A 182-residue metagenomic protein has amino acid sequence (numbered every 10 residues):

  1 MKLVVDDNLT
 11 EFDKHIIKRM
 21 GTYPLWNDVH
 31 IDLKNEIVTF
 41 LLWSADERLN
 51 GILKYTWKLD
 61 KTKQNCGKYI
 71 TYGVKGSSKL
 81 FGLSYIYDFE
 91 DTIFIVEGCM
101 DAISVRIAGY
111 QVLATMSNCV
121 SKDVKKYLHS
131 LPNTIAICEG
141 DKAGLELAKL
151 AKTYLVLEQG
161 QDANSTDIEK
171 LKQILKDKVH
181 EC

Functional and structural regions predicted by a protein language model:
M1-D46, N50, Y85-D88, K170-C182: TOPRIM metal-binding catalytic domain and adjacent DNA-binding surface shared by DnaG-type primases
V5, F94-I95: Charged, low-complexity surface patches
N27-I31, W57-L59, G73: Assembly/interface hotspot detector across virion components, adhesins/toxins, and nucleic-acid enzymes
N35-F40, F81, T92-I93, A102: Short glycine-rich loop/turn motifs
L41-W43, Y55, E139: Structured loops at beta-to-helix junctions and adjacent beta-edge loops in soluble globular domains
R48-D60: Short beta->alpha transition motifs characteristic of CBS
T62, F89-I93, C99-C182: TOPRIM fold recognition
N65-D91: Glycine-/acidic-rich phosphate or pyrophosphate-binding loops and their flanking alpha/beta elements
